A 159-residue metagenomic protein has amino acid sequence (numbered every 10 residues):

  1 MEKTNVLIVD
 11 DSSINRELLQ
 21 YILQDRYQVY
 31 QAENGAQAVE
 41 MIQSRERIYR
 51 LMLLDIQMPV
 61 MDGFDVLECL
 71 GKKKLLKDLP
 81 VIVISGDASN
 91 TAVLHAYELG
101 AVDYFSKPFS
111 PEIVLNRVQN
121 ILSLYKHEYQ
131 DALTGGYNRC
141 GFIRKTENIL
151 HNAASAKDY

Functional and structural regions predicted by a protein language model:
T4, S12-Q31: Two-component/phosphorelay signaling modules centered on CheY-like receiver
E46-L53: Active-site beta3 strand of CheY-like receiver
M58-M61: Receiver (REC) domain active-site loop signature in two-component systems and cognate sites in sensor histidine kinases
K126-E147: Conserved nucleotide-binding and Mg2+-coordinating catalytic segments in signaling enzymes
I143-Y159: Active-site-proximal structural segments of metal-dependent nucleotidyl cyclase/transferase enzymes
